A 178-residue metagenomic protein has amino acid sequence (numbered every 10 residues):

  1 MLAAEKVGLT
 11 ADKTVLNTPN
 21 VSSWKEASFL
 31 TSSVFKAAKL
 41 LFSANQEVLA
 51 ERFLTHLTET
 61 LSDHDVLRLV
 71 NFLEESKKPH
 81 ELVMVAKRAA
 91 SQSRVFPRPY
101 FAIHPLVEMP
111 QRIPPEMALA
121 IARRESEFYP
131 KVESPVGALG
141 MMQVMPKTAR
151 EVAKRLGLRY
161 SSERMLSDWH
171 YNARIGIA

Functional and structural regions predicted by a protein language model:
M1, K6, L49-A178: Catalytic glycan-binding domains that act on GlcNAc-containing polysaccharides
K6-V15: Pro/Ala/Gly-rich low-complexity, hydrophilic intrinsically disordered segments
N17-N20, N45, N71, N172: Detector for Asparagine
P19-S32: TPR-adjacent "capping" and linker segments in tetratricopeptide-repeat scaffold/adaptor proteins
L30-H56: Alpha-helical segment of the N-proximal tetratricopeptide repeat
